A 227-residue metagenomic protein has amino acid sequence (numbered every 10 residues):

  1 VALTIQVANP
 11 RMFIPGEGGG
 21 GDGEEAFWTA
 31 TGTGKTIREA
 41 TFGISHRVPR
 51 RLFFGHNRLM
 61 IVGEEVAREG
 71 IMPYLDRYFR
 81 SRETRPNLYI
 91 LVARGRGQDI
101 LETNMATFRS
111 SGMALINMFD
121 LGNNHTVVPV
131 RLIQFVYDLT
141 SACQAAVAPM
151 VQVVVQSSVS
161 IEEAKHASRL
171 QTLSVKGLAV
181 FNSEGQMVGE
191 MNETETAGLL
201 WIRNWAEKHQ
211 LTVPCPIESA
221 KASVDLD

Functional and structural regions predicted by a protein language model:
V1-D227: A glycine-rich, acidic short-motif signal
